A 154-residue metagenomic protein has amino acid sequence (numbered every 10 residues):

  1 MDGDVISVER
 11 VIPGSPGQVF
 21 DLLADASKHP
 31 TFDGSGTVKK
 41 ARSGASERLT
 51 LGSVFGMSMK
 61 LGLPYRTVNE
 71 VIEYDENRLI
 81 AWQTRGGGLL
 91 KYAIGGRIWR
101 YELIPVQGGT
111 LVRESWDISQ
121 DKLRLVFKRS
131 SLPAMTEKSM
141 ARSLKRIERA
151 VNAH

Functional and structural regions predicted by a protein language model:
M1-A45: Hydrophobic ligand-binding cavity/cleft-lining segments
G3, P64, I94-G96: Short solvent-exposed loop/turn micro-motifs enriched in small/polar/acidic residues
I6, L23, D33, G86 (+2 more regions): Hydrophobic alpha-helical core bundles mediating ligand binding, dimerization, or RNAP-core interactions
V8-R10, T67-E73, G96-P105: Hydrophobic/aromatic beta-strand elements that line small-molecule binding cavities or substrate pockets in beta-rich
K40-Y92, L111, R142-H154: Glycine-rich portal/gate segments that line the openings of hydrophobic small-molecule binding cavities
G87-K138: Beta-strand/loop substructures that line and gate deep hydrophobic ligand-binding cavities in soluble
